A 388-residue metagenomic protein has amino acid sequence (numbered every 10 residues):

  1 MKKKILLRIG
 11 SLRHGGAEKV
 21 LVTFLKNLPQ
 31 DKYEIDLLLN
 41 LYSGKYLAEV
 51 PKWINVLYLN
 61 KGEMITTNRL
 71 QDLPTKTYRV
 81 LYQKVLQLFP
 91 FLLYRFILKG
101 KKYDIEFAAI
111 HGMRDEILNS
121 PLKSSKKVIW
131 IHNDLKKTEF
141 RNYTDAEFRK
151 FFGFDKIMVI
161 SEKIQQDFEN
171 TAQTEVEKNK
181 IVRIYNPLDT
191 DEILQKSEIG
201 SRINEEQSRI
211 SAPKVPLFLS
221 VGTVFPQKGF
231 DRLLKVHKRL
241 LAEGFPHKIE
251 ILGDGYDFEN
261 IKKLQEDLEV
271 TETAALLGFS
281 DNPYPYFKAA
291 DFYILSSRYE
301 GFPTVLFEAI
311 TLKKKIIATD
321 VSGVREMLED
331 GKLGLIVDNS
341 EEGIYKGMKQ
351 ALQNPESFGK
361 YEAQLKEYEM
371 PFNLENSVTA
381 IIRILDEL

Functional and structural regions predicted by a protein language model:
L7-H14, N27, D31-L81, T174-I181: N-terminal strand-loop element at the rim of the active site of nucleotide-sugar-dependent glycosyltransferases
G15-T23, P216-R239, Y256-K262: A conserved mid-protein helix/loop that constitutes part of the nucleotide-sugar donor-binding site
E116-L118, D155-I181, L188-T190: A short, active-site helix/loop in glycosyltransferases that binds the activated sugar's phosphate group
F140-R141, E169-N170, N179-I210: Acidic anion/phosphate-binding donor-loop and adjacent secondary structure in glycosyltransferase catalytic cores
K262-G278: Nucleotide-activated donor-binding/catalytic signature segment of Leloir-type glycosyltransferases, i.e., the conserved
F279, R298: Aromatic "clamp/platform" in nucleotide-sugar-dependent glycosyltransferases that forms part of the donor/acceptor
K315-A318: Short hydrophobic beta-strand element within catalytic cores of glycosyltransferases and related nucleotide-activated
D330-E341, Q350-E356: Conserved acidic donor-binding segment of nucleotide-sugar-dependent glycosyltransferases
